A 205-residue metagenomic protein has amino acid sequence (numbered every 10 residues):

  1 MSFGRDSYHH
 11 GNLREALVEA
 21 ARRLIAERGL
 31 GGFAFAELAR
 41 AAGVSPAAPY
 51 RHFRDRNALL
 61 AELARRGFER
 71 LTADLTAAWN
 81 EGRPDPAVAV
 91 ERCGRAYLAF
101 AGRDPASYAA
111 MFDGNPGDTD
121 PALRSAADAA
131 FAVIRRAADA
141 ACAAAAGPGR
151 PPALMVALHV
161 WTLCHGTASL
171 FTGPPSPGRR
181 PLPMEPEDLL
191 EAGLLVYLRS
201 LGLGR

Functional and structural regions predicted by a protein language model:
M1-N12, G173-P175, R179, R205: N-terminal intrinsically disordered/low-complexity leader segments
L13-R22, L38, L63-L71, L75 (+1 more regions): Generic hydrophobic, amphipathic alpha-helix propensity
A16, A20, L24-A58: Helix-turn-helix
A16, I25, L60-G67, M111 (+1 more regions): Alpha-helical DNA-contacting segments of helix-turn-helix folds
A20-E27, R70-G82, L163-L170: Solvent-exposed, amphipathic alpha-helical segments
T76-S107, D128, G147-V160: Hydrophobic alpha-helical connector segments
R92, A99-R136, G178-P183: Short secondary-structure transition hinges
T119-A143, L154-L158, M184-R199: Amphipathic alpha-helical packing segments from all-alpha helical-bundle domains
